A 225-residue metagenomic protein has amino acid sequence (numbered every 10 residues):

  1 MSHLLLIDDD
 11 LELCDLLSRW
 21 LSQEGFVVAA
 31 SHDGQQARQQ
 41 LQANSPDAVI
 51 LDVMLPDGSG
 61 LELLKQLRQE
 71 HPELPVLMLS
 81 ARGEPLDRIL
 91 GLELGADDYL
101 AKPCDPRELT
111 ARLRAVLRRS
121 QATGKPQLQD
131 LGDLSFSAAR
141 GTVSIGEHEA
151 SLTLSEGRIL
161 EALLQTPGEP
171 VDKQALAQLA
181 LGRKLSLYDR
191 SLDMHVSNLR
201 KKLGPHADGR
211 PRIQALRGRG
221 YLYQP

Functional and structural regions predicted by a protein language model:
S2-H3, R114-Q174: Short, Lys/Arg-enriched segments at the junction into DNA-binding effector domains of transcriptional regulators
D8, H32, L55: Conserved acidic carboxylate
E12-Q23: Charged docking surfaces used in two-component/phosphorelay signaling
G25-G34, Q40: Short hydrophobic/Thr-rich beta-strand motif most characteristic of the beta2 strand and flanking loop of CheY-like
N44-I50, L55: Active-site beta3 strand of CheY-like receiver
S45-D47, H71-P75, S186: His-Asp phosphorelay/catalytic-motif detector in bacterial-type signaling
S59, K65-D130: Basic, amphipathic DNA-recognition helix from helix-turn-helix-like DNA-binding domains
T123-L128, S151, M194-P225: DNA-binding patch around the recognition helix
